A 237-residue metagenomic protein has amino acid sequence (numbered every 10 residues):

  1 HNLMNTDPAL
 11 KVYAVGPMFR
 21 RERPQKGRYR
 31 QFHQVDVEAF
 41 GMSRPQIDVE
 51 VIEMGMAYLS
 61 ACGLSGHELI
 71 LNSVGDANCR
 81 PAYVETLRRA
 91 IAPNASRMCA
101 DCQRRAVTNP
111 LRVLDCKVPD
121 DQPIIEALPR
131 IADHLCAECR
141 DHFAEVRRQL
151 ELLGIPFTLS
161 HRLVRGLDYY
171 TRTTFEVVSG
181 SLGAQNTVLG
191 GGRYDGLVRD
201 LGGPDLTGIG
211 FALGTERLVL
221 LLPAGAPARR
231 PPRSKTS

Functional and structural regions predicted by a protein language model:
H1-S237: TRNA-recognition modules of translation machinery and tRNA-sensing kinases, especially anticodon-binding
